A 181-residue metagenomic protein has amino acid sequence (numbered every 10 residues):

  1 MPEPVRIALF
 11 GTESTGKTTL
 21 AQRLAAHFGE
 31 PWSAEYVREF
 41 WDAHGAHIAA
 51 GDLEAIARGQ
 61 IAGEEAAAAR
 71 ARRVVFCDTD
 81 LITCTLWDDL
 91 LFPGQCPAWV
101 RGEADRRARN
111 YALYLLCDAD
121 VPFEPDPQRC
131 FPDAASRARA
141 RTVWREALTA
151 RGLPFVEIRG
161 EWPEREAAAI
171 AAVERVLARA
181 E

Functional and structural regions predicted by a protein language model:
M1-P4: Phosphate-binding P-loop
L9: Hydrophobic anchor at the beta1->P-loop junction of P-loop NTPases
E13: The conserved Walker
K17: Conserved lysine of the Walker
Q22-E65: Conserved substrate/cofactor phosphate-moiety recognition/catalytic segment in nucleotide-dependent phosphotransferases
E54-R109, E124: Glycine-rich phosphate-binding loop used to anchor ATP phosphates in small-molecule kinases, encompassing both
L91-E164, A168, L177: A glycine- and Lys/Arg-enriched "phosphate-lid" helix/loop adjacent to the NTP-binding pocket of small-molecule kinases
